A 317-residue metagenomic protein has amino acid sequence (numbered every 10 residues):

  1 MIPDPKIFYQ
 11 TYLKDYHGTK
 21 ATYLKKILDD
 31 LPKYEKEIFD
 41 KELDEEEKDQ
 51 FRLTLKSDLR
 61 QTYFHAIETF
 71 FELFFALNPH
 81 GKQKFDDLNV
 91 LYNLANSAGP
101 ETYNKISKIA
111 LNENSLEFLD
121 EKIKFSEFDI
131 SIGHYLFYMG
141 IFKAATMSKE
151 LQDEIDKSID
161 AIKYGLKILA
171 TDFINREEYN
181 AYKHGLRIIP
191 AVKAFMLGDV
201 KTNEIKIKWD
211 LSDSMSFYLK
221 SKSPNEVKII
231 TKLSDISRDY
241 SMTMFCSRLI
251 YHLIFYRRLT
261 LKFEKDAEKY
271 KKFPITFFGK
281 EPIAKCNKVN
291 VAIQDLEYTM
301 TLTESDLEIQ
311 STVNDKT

Functional and structural regions predicted by a protein language model:
M1-Q61, I109-T317: Acidic, Ser/Thr/Gly/Pro-rich intrinsically disordered interaction regions
L59, Y63-H65, E72: Alpha-helical protein-protein interaction scaffolds
T69-D87, I188-K193: Short, solvent-exposed secondary-structure capping/transition elements
Q83-F118: Hydrophobic/aromatic-rich structural module bridging two neighboring secondary-structure elements via a short loop
